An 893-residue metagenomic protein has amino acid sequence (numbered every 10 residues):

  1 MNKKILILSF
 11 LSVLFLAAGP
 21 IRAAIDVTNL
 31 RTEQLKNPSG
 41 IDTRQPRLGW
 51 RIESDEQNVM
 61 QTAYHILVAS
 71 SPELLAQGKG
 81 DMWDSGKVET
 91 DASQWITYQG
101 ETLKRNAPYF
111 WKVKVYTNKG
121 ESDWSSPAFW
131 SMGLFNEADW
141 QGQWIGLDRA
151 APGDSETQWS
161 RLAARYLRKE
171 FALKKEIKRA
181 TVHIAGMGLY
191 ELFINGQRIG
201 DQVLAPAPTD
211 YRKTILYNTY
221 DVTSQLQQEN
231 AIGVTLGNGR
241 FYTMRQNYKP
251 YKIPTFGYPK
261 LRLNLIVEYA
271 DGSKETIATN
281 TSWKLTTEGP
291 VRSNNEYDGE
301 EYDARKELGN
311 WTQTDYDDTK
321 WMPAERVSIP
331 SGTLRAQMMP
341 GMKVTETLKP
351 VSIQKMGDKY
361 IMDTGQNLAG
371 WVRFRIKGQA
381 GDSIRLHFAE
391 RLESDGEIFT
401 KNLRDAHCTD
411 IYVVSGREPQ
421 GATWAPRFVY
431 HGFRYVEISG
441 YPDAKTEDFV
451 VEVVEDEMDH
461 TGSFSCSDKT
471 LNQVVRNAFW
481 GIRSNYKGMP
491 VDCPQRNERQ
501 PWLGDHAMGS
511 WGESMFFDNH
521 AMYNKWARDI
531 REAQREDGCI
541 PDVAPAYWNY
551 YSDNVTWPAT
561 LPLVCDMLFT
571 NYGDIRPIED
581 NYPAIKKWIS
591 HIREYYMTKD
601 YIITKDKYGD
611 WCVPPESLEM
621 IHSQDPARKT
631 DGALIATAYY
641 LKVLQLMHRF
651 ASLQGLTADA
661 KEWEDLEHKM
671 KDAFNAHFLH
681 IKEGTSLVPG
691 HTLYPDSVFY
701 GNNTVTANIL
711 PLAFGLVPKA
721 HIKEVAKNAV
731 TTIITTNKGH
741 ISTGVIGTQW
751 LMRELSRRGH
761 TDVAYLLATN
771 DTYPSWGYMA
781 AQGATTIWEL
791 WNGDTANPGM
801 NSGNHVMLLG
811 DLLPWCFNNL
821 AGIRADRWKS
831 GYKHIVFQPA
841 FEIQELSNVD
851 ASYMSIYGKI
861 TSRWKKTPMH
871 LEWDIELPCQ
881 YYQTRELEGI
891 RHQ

Functional and structural regions predicted by a protein language model:
M1-D26: Bacterial Sec-dependent N-terminal signal peptides
I25-R496, G504-D505, A521-N524, P541-P545 (+3 more regions): Extracellular/oxidizing-compartment recognition motifs
S155-L162, A207-Y211, D221-T223, K252-F256 (+16 more regions): Alpha-helix capping and helix-loop boundary segments enriched in small/acidic/polar residues
A180-I184, I194, W371-E390, S439 (+5 more regions): Alpha-helical support elements that line or immediately flank enzyme active sites and cofactor-binding pockets
L189, N280-T287, K445-N477, I482-Y486 (+6 more regions): Active-site acid/base region of carbohydrate-active enzymes
I232, Y302, N497-E498, F516 (+6 more regions): C-terminal capping/lid segments that line or modulate ligand- or cofactor-binding pockets
Y251-I253, K260-I266, E275-N310, D315 (+2 more regions): Non-catalytic C-terminal accessory modules of carbohydrate-active enzymes
